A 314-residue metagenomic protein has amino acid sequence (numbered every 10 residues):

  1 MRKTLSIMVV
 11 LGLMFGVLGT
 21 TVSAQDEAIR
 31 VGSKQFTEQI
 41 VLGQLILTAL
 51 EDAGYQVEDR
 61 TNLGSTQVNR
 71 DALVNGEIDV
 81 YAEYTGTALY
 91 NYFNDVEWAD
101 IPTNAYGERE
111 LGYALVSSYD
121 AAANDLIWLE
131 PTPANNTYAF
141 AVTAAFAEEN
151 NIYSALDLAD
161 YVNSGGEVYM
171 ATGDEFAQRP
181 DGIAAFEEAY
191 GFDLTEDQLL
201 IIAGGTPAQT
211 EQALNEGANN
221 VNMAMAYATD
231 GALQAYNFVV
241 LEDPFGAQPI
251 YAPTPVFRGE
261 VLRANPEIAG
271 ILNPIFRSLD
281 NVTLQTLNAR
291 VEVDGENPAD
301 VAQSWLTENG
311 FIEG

Functional and structural regions predicted by a protein language model:
M1-V9: Positively charged n-region of N-terminal signal peptides that target proteins for export
M8-V17: Bacterial N-terminal signal peptides
V17-D26: Sec-dependent signal peptide cleavage junction
Q25-E38, Y55-N62, G166-A171: Short, well-ordered beta-strand elements
I29, L45-E51, Y55-N75: Mobile, glycine-rich extracellular loop/lid and propeptide segments that shape or gate substrate/ligand access
T37-Q56, A184-Y190: Short, polar/charged alpha-helical segment
T48-A49, Q67-I78, A184-A185, A189 (+1 more regions): Short helices/loops that flank or line small-molecule/ion binding pockets
G86-A184, E188, F192, E196-G205 (+5 more regions): Contiguous mixed-secondary-structure segments that line small-molecule binding/active-site clefts of soluble domains
